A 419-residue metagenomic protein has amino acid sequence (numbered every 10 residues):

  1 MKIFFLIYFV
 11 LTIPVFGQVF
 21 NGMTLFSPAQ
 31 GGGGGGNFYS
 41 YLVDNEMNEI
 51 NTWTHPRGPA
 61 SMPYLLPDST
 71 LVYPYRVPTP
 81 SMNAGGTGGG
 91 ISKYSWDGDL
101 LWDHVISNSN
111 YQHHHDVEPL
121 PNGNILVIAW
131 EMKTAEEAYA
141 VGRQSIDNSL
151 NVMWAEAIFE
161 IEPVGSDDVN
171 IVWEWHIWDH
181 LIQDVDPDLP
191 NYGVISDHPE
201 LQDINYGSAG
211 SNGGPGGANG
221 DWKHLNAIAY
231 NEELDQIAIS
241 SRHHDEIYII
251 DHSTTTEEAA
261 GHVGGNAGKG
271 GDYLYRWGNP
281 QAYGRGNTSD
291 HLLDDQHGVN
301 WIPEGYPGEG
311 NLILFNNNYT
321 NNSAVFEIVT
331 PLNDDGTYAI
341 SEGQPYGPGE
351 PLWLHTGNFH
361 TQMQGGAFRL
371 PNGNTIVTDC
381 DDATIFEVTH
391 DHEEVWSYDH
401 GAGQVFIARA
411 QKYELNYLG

Functional and structural regions predicted by a protein language model:
M1-K2, D168: Short linear sequence motifs
I3-P14: Sec-dependent N-terminal signal peptides
G17-G419: Histidine-/acidic-rich catalytic cores in large beta-rich domains
